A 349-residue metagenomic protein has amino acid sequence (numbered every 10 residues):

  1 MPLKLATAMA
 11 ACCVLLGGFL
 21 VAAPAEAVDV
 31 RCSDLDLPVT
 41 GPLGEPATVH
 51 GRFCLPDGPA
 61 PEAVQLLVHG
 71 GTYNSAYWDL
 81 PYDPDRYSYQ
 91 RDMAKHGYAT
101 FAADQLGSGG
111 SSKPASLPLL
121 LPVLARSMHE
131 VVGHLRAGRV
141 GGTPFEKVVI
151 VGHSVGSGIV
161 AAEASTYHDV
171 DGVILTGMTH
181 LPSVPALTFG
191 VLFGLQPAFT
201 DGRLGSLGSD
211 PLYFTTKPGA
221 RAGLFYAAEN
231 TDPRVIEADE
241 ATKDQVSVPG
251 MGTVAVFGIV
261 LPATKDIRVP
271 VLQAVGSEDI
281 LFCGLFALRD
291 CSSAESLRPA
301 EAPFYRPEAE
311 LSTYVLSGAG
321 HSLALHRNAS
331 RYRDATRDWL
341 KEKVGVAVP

Functional and structural regions predicted by a protein language model:
M1-A27: Secretory targeting and sorting signals
V28-A60: N-terminal cap/lid segment of alpha/beta-hydrolase-fold proteins
G58-F101: Short, surface-exposed "cap/lid" segments of acyl-processing enzymes
P118-G142: Alpha/beta-hydrolase active-site loop
V140-S154: Alpha/beta-hydrolase fold nucleophile elbow
A161-V246: Alpha/beta-hydrolase-fold enzymes
I267, Q273-V275: Short beta-strand/loop motif that positions the catalytic acidic residue of the alpha/beta-hydrolase fold
A319-N328: Catalytic histidine-centered segment of alpha/beta-hydrolase-like enzymes
